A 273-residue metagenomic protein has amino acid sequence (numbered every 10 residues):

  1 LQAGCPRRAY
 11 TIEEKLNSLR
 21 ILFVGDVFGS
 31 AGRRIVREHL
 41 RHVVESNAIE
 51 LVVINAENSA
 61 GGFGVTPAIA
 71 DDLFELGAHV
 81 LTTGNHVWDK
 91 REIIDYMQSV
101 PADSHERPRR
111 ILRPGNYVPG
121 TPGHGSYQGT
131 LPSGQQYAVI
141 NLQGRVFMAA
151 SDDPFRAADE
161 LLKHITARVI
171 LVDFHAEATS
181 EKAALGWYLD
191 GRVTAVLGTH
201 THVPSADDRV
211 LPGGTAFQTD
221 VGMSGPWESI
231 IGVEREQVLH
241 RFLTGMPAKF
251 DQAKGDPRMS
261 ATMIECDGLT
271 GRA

Functional and structural regions predicted by a protein language model:
A3-Y10: Short, low-complexity intrinsically disordered segments enriched in A/P/G/S/L with frequent Arg, especially at protein
I12-A273: Acidic, metal/ion-coordinating pockets
